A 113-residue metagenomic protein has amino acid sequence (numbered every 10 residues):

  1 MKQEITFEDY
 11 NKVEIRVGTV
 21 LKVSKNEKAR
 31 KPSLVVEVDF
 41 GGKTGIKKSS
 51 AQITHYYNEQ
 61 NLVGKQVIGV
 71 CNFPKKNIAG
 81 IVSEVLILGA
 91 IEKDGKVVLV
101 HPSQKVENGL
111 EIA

Functional and structural regions predicted by a protein language model:
M1-A113: Phosphate-backbone binding interfaces of nucleic-acid-interacting proteins
